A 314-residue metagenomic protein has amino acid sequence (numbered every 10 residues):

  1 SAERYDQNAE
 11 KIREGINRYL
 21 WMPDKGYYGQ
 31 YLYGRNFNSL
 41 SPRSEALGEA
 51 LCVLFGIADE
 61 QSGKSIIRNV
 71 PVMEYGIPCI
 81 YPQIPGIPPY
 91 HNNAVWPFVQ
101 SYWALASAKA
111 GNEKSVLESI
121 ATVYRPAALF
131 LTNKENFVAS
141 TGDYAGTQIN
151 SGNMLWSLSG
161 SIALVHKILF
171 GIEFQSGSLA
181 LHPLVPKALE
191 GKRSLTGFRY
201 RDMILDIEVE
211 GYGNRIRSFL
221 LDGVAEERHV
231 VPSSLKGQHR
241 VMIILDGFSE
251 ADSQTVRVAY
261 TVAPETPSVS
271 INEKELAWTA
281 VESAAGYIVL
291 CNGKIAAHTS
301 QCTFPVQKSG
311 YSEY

Functional and structural regions predicted by a protein language model:
S1, S41-G56, N93-K109, G152-K167 (+1 more regions): Well-ordered alpha-helical segments within folded domains of soluble proteins
S1-E10, F55-R68, S107-I120, E173-S178: Structural helix-adjacent loops and short alpha-helical linkers that scaffold large soluble proteins
R13-W96, T122, A127-A145, Q238: Extended glycan-interaction surfaces of carbohydrate-active proteins
M73, Y102-N272: Non-catalytic C-terminal accessory modules of carbohydrate-active enzymes
R217, G286-V289: Short beta-strand elements bearing conserved aromatic residues within extracellular beta-rich modules
E273-A284: Conserved aromatic anchor
G293-Q301: Short beta-strand segments within Ig-like beta-sandwich modules, predominantly Fibronectin type-III
F304-Y314: Beta-strand-rich modules
